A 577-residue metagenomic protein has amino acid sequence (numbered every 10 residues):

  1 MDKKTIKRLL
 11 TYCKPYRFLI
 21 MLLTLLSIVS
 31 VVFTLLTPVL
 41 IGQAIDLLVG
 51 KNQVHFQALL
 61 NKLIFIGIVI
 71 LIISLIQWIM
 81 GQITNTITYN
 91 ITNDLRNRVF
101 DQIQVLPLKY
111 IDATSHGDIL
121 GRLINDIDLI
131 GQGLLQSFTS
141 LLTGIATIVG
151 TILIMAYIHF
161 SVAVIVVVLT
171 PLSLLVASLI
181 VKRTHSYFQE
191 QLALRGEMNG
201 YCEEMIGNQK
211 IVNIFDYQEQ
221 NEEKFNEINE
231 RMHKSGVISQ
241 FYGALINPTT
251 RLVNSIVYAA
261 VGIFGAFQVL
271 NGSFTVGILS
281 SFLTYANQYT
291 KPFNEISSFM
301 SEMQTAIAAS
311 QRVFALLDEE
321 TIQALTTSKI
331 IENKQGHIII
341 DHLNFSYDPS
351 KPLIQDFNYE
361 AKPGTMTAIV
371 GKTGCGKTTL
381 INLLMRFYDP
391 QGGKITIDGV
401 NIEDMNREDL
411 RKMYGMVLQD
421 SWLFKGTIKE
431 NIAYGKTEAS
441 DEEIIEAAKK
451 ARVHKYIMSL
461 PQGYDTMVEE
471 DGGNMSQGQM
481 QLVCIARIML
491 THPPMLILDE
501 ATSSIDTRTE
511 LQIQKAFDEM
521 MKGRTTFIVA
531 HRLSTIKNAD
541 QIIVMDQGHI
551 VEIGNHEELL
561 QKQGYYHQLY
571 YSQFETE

Functional and structural regions predicted by a protein language model:
D2, I20-I76, Y157-S161, G272-V276: Transmembrane helix-loop-helix hairpins at lipid-water interfaces of multipass membrane proteins, especially the type-1
D2-R17, I119: A short amphipathic helical element positioned immediately N-terminal to and/or at the very start of a transmembrane
C13, I45, M80, T84-T88 (+2 more regions): Juxtamembrane loop-to-helix connectors within ABC transporter transmembrane domains
P15-F18, L108-K109, N125-L134, F138 (+6 more regions): An intracellular "coupling" helix at the cytosolic face of ABC transporter transmembrane type-1 domains
L36-G42, L71-L75, F138-V181, S235-S280: A hydrophobic transmembrane-helix motif
Y89, N97-G121, N125-I127, Y201-K224 (+5 more regions): Short intracellular "coupling" helices and adjacent cytoplasmic loop segments at the cytosolic face of multi-pass
Y217, F241, Y258, Q288-L316: Cytosolic ends of transmembrane helices, especially the final helix of ABC transmembrane type-1 domains
L325, I331-E577: ABC-type nucleotide-binding domain
